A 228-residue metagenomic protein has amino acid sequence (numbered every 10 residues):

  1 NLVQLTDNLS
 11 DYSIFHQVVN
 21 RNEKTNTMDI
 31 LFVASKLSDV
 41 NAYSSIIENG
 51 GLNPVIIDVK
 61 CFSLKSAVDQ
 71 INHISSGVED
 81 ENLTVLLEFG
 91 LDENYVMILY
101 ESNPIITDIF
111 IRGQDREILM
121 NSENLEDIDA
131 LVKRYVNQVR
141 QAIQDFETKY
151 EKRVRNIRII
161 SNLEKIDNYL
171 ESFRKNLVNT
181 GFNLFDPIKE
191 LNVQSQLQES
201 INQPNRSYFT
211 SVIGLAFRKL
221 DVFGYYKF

Functional and structural regions predicted by a protein language model:
N1-N72, D186-V193, Y208: Active-site neighborhood for divalent-cation/phosphate handling
K24-N26, N41, E48-G51, F89-D92 (+2 more regions): Short flexible coil/turn linkers enriched for glycine and charged/polar residues that connect secondary-structure
E48-N49, N72-I74, E101-P104, F173-V178: Short, solvent-exposed amphipathic alpha-helical segments in soluble enzyme and RNA/protein-processing domains
I71-R116, K227-F228: Gly/Thr-rich phosphate-binding beta-strand-loop-beta motif of the actin/hexokinase/Hsp70
F110-V154, N162-E164: Adenine-nucleotide phosphate-binding core of ATP-dependent small-molecule kinases
R153-F182, I188: Glycine-rich phosphate-binding loops at beta-strand->alpha-helix junctions
N183-F228: Glycine-rich phosphate-binding/hydrolytic loop that grips phosphoryl groups
